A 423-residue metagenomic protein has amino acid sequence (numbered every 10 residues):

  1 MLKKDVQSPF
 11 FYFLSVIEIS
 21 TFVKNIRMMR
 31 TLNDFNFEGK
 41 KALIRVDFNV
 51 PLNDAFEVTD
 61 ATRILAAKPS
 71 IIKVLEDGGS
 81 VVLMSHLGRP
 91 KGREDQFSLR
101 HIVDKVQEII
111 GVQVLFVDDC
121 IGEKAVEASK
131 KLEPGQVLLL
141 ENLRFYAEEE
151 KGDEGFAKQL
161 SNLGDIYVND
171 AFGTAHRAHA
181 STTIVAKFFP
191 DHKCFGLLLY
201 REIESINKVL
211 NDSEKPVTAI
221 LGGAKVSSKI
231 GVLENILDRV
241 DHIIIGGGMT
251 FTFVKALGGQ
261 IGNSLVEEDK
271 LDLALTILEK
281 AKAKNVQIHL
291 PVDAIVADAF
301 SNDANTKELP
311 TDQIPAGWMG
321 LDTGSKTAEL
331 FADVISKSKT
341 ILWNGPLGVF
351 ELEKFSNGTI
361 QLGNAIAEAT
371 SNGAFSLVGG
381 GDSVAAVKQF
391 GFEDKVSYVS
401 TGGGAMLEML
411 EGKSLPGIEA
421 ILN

Functional and structural regions predicted by a protein language model:
M1-F11: Positively charged N-terminal leader segments that act as targeting/secretion signals
F11-M28: Short, Lys/Arg-enriched N-terminal segments with co-localized hydrophobic residues within the first ~10-30 amino acids
I26-N423: Active-site loop-to-helix "anion-binding N-cap" substructures in soluble metabolic enzymes
